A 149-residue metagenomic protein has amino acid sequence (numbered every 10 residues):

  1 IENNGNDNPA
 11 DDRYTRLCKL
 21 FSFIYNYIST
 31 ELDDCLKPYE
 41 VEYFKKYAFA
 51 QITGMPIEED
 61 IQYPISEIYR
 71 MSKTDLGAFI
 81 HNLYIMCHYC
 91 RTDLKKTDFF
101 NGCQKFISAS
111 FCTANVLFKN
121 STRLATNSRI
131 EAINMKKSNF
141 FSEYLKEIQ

Functional and structural regions predicted by a protein language model:
E2-Q149: Flexible coil/loop and intrinsically disordered linker positions at secondary-structure junctions
